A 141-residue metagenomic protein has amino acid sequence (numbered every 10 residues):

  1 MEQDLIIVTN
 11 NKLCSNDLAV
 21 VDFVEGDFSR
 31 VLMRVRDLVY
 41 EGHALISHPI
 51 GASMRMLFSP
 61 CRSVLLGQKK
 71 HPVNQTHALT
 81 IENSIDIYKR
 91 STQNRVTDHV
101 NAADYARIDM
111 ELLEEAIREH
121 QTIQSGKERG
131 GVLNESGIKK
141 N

Functional and structural regions predicted by a protein language model:
E2-N11: Short, hydrophobic beta-strand segments that form beta-sheet elements in well-ordered domains
V8, D22, L65-G67: Residues in well-ordered beta-strands of folded domains
N11, A52-M54, K70: Glycine-rich beta-alpha junction loops
S15-S59: Rossmann-like NAD(P)(H) cofactor-binding subdomain of soluble oxidoreductases
R30-L38, Q68-N141: Internal alpha-helical scaffold of NAD(P)-dependent oxidoreductase catalytic cores
L57-H71: Short basic, glycine-rich beta-strand/loop surfaces that mediate nucleic-acid
